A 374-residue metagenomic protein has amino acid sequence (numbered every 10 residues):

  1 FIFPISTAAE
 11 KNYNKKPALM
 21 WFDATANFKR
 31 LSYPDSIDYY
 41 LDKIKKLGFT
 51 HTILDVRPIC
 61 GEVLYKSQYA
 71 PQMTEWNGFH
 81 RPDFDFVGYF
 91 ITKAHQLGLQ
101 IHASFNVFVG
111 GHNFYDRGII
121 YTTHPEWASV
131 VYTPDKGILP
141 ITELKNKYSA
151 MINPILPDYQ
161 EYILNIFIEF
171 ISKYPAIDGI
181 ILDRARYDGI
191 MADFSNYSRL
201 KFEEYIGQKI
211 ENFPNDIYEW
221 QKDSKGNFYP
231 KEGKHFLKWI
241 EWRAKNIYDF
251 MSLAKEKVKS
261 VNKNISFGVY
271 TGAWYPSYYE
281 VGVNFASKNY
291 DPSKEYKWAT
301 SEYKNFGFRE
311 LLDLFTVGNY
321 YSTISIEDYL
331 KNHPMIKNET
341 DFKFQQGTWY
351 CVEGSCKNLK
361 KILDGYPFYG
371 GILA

Functional and structural regions predicted by a protein language model:
N12-P34, H102-Y174, S224-L237: Active-site-adjacent "subsite" loops/lids of carbohydrate-active enzymes
F22-L31, Y69-F84, K145-L164, G233-Y248 (+2 more regions): The substrate-binding groove and active-site-proximal loops of carbohydrate-active enzymes, especially glycoside
D35-E62, P175-D178, N305-V317: Catalytic domains of carbohydrate-active enzymes, especially glycoside hydrolases
Y40-F49, K93, M151-R186, N305: An active-site-proximal structural segment forming one wall of the substrate-binding cleft that immediately precedes
L47-D83, L330-H333: Aromatic-lined carbohydrate-binding/catalytic grooves of carbohydrate-active enzymes
L64-N77, V109-K145, L182-G226, E280-S293: Aromatic- and acidic-residue-enriched segments that line the glycan-binding/catalytic groove of carbohydrate-active
G110-N113, G118, I181, G189-M191 (+2 more regions): Substrate-binding cleft/loops of secretory-pathway carbohydrate-active enzymes
S224-F236, I265-S287, N319, I326-G347 (+1 more regions): Active-site clefts of carbohydrate-active enzymes
